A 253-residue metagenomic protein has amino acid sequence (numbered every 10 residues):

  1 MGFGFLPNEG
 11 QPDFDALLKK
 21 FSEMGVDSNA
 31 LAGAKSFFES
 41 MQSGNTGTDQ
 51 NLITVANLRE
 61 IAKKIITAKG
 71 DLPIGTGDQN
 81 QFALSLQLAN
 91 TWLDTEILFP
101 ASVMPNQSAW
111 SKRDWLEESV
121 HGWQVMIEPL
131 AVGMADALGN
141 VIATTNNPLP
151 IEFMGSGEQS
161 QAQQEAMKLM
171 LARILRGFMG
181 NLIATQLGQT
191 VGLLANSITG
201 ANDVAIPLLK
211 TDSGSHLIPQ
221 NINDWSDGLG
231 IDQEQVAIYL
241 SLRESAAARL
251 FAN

Functional and structural regions predicted by a protein language model:
M1-A137: N-terminal low-structure segments adjacent to metalloprotease catalytic domains across cellular compartments
E60-K63, T67, E165, L169-R176 (+1 more regions): A generic structural signal for ordered alpha-helices
G75, G177, I231, Q235: Active-site oxyanion-binding pockets that recognize sulfate/phosphate
F82-Q220: Auxiliary, metal-adjacent structural segments of Zn-dependent hydrolase domains
L182, I222-L242: Short pre-active-site segment immediately N-terminal to the catalytic Zn-binding motif
L217, I231-E234, A247-A248: Secondary-structure-rich domain cores
Q220-I222, N253: An acidic- and aromatic-residue-enriched active-site/binding cleft used to recognize and process polar
E244-N253: Catalytic Zn2+-binding segment of zinc metalloproteases
